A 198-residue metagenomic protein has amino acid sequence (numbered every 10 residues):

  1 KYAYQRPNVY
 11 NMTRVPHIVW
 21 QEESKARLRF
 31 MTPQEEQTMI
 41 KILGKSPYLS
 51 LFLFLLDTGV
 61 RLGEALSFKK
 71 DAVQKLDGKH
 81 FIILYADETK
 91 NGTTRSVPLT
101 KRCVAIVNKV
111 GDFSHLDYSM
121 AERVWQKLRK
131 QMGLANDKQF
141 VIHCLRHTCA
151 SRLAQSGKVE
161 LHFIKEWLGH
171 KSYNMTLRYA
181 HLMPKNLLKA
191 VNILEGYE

Functional and structural regions predicted by a protein language model:
K1-I18, V60-G63, K127-R129: N-terminal DNA-binding recognition helix of tyrosine site-specific recombinases/integrases
Q5, S50-L53, D57, E64 (+3 more regions): C-terminal catalytic core of tyrosine-transesterase DNA break-rejoin enzymes
R14-P16, T38, R95-P98, K109 (+1 more regions): DNA/chromatin major-groove-contacting recognition/catalytic segments
H17-E23, R29, P33-E35, T58 (+1 more regions): Conserved tyrosine-mediated DNA breakage-rejoining catalytic core shared by Y-recombinases
K25, Y48, G78, T93 (+2 more regions): Exposed loop/turn and edge beta-strand positions of beta-sandwich/beta-sheet ligand-binding modules
F30, E88-N91, V104, L168-I193: Catalytic-site neighborhood detector that most strongly recognizes the C-terminal catalytic loop/helix of tyrosine
E35-E36, L43-D71: Acidic, glycine-rich loop-and-beta core segments that form the ion-binding/anion-interacting portion of active sites
K41-L43, V97, K109-S114, S119-E166 (+1 more regions): Short, basic (Lys/Arg/His-rich) helix/loop patches that form interaction surfaces in the mid-to-C-terminal regions
